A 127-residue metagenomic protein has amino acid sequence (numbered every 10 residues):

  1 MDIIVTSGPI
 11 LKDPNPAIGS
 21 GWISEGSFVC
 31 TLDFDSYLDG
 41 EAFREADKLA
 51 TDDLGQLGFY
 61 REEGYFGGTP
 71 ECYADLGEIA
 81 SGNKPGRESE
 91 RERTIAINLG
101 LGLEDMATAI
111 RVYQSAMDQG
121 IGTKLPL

Functional and structural regions predicted by a protein language model:
M1-Y65: Rossmann-like adenosine-cofactor binding region
S36, G40-L127: Adenosine-phosphate binding glycine-rich loop
